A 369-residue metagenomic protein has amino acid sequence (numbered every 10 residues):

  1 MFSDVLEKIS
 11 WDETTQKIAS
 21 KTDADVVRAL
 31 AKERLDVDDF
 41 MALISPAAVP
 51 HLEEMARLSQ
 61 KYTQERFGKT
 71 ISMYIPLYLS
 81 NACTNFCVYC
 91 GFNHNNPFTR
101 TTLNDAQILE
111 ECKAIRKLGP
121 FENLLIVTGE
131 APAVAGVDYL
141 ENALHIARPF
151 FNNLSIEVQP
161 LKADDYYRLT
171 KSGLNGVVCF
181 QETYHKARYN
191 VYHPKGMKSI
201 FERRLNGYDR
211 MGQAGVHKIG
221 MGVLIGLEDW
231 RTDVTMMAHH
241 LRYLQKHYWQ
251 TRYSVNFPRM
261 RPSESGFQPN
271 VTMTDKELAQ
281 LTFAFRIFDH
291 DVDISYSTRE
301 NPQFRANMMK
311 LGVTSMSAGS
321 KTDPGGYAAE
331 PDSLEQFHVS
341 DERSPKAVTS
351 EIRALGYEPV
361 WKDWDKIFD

Functional and structural regions predicted by a protein language model:
M1-A48, K246-D369: Auxiliary Fe-S-binding modules of radical SAM enzymes
K32, S59, C87, C179 (+4 more regions): Conserved, mostly hydrophobic/aromatic
F40, I44, I75-L77, L125-A135 (+2 more regions): Glycine-rich, proline-tolerant flexible connector loops at the mouths of alpha/beta enzymes
H51-S72: Short, charged low-complexity linear segments at domain edges
F67-Q107: Canonical Radical SAM [4Fe-4S] cluster-binding loop centered on the CxxxCxxC motif and its immediate flanking residues
I75, C112, L140-L144, Y166 (+5 more regions): Generic structural signal for well-ordered alpha-helices, preferentially at hydrophobic/aromatic core positions
H94-L109, I115-M211, H217-M221, I225-L227 (+1 more regions): Core AdoMet radical
K162-K171, E228-R242, N301-L311: Catalytic cores of alpha/beta
